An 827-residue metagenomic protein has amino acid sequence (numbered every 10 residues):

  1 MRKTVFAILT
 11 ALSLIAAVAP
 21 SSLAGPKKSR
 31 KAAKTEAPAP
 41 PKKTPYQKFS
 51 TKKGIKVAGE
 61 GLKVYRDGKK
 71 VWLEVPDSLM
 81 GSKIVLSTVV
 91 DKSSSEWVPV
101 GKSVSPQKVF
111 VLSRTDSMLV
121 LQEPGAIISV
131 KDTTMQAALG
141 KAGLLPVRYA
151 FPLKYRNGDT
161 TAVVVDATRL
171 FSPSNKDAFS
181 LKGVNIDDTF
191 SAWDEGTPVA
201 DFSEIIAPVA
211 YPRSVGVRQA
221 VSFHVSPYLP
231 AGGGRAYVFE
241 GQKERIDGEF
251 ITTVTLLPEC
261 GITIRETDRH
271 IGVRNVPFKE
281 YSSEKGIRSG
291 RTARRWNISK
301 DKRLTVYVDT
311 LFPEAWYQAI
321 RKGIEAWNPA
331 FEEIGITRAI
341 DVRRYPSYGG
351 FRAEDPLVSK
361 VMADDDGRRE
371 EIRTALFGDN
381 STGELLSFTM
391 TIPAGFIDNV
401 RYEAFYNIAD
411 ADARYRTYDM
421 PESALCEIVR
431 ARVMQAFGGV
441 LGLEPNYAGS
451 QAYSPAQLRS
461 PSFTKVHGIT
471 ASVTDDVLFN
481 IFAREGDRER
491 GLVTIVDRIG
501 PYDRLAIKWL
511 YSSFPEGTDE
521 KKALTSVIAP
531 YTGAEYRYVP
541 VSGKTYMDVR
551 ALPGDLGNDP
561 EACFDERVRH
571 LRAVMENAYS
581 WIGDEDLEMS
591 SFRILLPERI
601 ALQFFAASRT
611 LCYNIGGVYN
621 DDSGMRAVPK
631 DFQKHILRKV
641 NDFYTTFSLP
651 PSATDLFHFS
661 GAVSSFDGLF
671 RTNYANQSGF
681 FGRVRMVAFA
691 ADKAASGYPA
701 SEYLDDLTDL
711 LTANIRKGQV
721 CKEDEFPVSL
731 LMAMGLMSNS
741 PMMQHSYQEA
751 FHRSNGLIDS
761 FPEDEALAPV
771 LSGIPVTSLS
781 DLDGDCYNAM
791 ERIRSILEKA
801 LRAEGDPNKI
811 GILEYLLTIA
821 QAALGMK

Functional and structural regions predicted by a protein language model:
M1-I8: Bacterial N-terminal signal peptides that target proteins for export
L9-A17: Bacterial N-terminal signal peptides
A16-P26: Boundary at the C-terminal end of the N-terminal hydrophobic targeting segment
K28-F312, Q318-R321, A330, I334 (+6 more regions): Auxiliary tRNA-acceptor-end handling modules of aminoacyl-tRNA synthetases
R291, A315-K322, A326, A424 (+7 more regions): Generic recognition of stable, solvent-exposed alpha-helical segments in well-folded globular domains
E325-I336, G438-G439, L443, F479 (+1 more regions): Sec-exported extracytoplasmic/periplasmic mature domains
Y345-G367, E427-R484: The catalytic-center signature of Zn2+-dependent metalloproteases
G449-K827: Conserved catalytic/binding loops enriched for acidic/polar residues
